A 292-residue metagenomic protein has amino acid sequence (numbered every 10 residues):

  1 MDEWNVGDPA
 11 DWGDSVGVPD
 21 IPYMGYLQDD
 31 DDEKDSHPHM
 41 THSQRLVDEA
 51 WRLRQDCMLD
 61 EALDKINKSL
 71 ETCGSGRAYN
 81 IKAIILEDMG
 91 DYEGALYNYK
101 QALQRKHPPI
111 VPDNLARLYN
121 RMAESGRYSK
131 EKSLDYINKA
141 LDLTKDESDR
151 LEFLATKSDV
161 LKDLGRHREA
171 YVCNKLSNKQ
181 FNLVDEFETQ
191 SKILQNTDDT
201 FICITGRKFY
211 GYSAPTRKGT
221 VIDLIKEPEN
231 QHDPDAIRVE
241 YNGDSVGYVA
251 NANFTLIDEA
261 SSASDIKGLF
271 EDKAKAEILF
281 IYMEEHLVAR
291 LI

Functional and structural regions predicted by a protein language model:
D2-W12, V16-D60, D88, E93 (+8 more regions): Conserved active-site motif detector
M40, C73, K106-P109, D113 (+1 more regions): Residue signature of alpha-solenoid helical repeat architecture, marking inter-repeat boundaries and helix-start
Q44, R77, I110-V111, R117 (+1 more regions): Start-of-helix register in tetratricopeptide repeats
R52, G74, Y119-S129, D146 (+1 more regions): Glycine-centered coil turns and helix-coil junctions that link the paired helices within alpha-helical repeat units
T72, R105, L143-D146, Q180: Structural marker of alpha-solenoid helical repeat scaffolds
Y79-K82, L86, E93-G94, V111: A detector of tandem-repeat and repeat-rich interaction/domain scaffolds
I81, N114-L115, T156: Canonical tetratricopeptide repeat
